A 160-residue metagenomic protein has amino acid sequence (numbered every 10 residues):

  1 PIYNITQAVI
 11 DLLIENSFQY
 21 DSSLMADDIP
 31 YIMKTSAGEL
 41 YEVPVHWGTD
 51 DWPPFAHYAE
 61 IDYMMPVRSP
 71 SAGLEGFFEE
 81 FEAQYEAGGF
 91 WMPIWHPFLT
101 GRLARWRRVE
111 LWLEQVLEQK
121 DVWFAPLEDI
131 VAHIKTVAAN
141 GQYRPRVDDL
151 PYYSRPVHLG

Functional and structural regions predicted by a protein language model:
P1-A87, G141-Y143, L159: Active-site-adjacent pocket scaffolds in enzyme catalytic domains
Y20, S71-G160: C-terminal domain-boundary segment and adjacent tail
